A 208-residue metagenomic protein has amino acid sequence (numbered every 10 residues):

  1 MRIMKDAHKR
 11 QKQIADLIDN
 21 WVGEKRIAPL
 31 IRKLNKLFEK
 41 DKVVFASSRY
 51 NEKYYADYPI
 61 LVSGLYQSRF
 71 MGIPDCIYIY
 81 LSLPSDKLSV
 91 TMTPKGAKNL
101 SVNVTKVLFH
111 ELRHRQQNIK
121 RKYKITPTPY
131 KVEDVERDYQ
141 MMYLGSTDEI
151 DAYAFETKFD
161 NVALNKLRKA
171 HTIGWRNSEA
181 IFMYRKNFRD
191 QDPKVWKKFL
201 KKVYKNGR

Functional and structural regions predicted by a protein language model:
K12-A15, V135-I150, A154-R208: Long, well-structured alpha-helical subdomains associated with metal-dependent extracellular/ecto-lumenal hydrolases
I18-K42: Zn2+-dependent metallopeptidase catalytic core
K36-R69: Amphipathic, interaction-prone secondary-structure segments
Y54, F70, V102, K106 (+5 more regions): Acidic, low-complexity, intrinsically disordered interaction modules
D57-V102, R115-I119: Active-site scaffold of zinc-dependent metalloenzymes
V102, N118-E149: Post-HEXXH active-site segment of zinc metalloproteases
K106-I119, A152: Active-site recognition of the HExxH zinc-binding catalytic motif
